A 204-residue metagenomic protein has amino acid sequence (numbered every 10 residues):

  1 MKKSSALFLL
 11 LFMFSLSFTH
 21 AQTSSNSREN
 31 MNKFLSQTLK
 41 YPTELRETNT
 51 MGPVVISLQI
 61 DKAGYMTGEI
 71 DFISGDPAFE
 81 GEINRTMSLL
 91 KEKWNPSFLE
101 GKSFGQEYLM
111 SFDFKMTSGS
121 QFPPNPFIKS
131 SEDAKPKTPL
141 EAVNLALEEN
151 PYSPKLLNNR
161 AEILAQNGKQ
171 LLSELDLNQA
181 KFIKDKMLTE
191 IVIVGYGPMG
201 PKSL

Functional and structural regions predicted by a protein language model:
M1-N26, L35: Bacterial Sec-dependent N-terminal signal peptides
Q22-I56, N84-F122, P136-E141, L145 (+1 more regions): Short proline/glycine- and basic residue-enriched helix-capping loop/turn segments at helix->loop/beta transitions
S27, R46, D71, G75-F79 (+2 more regions): Extracytoplasmic/periplasmic, Sec-exported soluble proteins
E29-K33, L39, I60-M66, P77-A78: Terminal non-domain segments
N49-G75, M87: Short tight loops/turns at secondary-structure junctions
F72-A78, S97-G101, N150-P151, D185-M187: Short solvent-exposed coil/turn linkers within tandem alpha-helical repeat scaffolds
E132-L204: Alpha-helical protein-protein interaction scaffolds
